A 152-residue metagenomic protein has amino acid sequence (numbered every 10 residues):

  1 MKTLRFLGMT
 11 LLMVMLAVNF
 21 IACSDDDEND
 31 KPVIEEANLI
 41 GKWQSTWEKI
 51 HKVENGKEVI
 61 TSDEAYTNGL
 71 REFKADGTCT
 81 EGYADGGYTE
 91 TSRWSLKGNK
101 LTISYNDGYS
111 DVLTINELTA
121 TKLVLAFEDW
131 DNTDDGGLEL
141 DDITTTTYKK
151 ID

Functional and structural regions predicted by a protein language model:
M1-T10: Bacterial N-terminal signal peptides that target proteins for export
M9-A17: Hydrophobic helical h-region of N-terminal Sec-dependent signal peptides in bacterial secretory/periplasmic proteins
V18-A22: C-terminal motif of bacterial Sec signal peptides marking the signal peptidase cleavage site
S24-D152: Lipid interaction determinants
